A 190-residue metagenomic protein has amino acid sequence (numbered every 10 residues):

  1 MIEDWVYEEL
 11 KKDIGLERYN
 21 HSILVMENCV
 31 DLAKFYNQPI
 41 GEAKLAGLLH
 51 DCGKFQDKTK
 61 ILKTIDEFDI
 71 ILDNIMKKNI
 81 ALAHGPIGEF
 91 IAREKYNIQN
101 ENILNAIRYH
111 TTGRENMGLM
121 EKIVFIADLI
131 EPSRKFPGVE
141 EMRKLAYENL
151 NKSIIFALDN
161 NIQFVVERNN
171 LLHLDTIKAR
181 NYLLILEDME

Functional and structural regions predicted by a protein language model:
Y7-K12, F35-F156: Divalent metal-dependent catalytic cores for phosphoryl transfer on phosphate-bearing substrates
Q163-E190: Charged phosphate-binding loop/patch that engages nucleotide di/tri-phosphates or the phosphate backbone of nucleic
